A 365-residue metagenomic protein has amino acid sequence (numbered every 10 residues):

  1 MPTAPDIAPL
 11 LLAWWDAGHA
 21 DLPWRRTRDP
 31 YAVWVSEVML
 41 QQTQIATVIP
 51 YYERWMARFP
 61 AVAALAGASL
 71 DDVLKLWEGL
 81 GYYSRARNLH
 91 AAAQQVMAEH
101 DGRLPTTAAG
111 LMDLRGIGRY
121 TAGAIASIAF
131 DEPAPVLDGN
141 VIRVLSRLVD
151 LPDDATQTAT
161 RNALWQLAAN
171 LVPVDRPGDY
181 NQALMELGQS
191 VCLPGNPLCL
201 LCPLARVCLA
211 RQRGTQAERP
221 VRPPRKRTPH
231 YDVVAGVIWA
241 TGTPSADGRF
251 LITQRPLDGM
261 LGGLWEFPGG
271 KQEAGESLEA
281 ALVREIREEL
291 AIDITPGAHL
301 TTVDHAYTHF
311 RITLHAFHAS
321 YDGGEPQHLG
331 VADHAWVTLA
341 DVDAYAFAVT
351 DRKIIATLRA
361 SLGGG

Functional and structural regions predicted by a protein language model:
T3, P9-R213, A291: Catalytic cores of DNA base-excision repair glycosylases
P203-V234, A306, T313, V342-S361: Acidic, metal-coordinating catalytic segment for phosphate/diphosphate chemistry, firing primarily on the Nudix
Q216-E266, T295: N-terminal strand-loop-strand
V237-W239, A316-S320: Short, well-ordered beta-strand micro-motif
E266, R311, A335-W336: Short aromatic/basic micro-patch
F267-T301: The catalytic Nudix box helix
H318-L362: NUDIX/MutT-family hydrolases
